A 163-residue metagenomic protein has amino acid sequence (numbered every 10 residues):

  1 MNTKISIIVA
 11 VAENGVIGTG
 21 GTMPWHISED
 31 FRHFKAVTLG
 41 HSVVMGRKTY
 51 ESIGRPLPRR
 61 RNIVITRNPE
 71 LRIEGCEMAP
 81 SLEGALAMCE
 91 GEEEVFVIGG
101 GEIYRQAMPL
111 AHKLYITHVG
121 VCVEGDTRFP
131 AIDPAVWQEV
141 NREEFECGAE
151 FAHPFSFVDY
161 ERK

Functional and structural regions predicted by a protein language model:
M1-K163: Enzymes that bind and transform nitrogen-containing heteroaromatic metabolites
